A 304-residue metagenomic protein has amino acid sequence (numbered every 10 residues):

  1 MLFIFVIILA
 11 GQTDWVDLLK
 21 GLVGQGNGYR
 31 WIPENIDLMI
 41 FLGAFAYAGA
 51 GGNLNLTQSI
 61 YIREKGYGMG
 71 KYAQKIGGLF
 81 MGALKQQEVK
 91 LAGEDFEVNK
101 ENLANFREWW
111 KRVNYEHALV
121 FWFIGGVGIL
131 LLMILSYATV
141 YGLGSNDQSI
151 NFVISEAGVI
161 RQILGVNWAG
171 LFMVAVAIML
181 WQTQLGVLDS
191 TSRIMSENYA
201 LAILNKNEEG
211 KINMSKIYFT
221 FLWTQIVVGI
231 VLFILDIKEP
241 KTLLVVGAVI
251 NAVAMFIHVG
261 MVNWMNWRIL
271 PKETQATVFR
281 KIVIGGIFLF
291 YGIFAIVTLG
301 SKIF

Functional and structural regions predicted by a protein language model:
M1, R193, E197, E209-T220 (+1 more regions): C-terminal membrane-solvent junction of multi-pass transporters and transport-like membrane proteins
M1-Y29, F41, A50-S59, V259-K272 (+1 more regions): Hydrophobic alpha-helical segments and their helix-loop junctions in multi-pass secondary transporters
Y29-D37, R161-F172, K216: Membrane-interfacial loop-to-helix junctions in multi-pass transporters
G52-L54, Y61, G128-L131, A169-A200: Membrane-helix boundary/coupling elements in multi-pass transport proteins
R63, K85-F106, G125-V153: Extracellular/periplasmic helix-exit of transmembrane alpha-helices
V98-H117, K206-G210: Cytosolic juxtamembrane amphipathic/interface segments immediately preceding and feeding into a transmembrane helix
L131-W181: TM-loop-TM module centered on a large, flexible mid-protein loop between adjacent transmembrane helices in multi-pass
V153, N167, L171, A200-L235: Loop-to-transmembrane helix boundary motifs in multi-pass membrane proteins
